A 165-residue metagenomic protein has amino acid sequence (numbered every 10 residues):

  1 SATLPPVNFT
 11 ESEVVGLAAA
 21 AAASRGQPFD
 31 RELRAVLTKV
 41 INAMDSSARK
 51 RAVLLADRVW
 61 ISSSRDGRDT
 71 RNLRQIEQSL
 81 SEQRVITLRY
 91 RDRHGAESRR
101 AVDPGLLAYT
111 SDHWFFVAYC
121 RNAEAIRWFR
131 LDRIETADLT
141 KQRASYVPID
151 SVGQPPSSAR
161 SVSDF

Functional and structural regions predicted by a protein language model:
S1-S12, D164: Short, basic/aromatic recognition patches that contact phosphate-bearing ligands
P6, R99-P104, W128-L131: Well-ordered beta-strand positions in beta-sheet-rich domains
N8-Q78, E82: Bulky hydrophobic/aromatic content
V14, D112, L131: ATP/adenylate-binding site constellation spanning eukaryotic-like Ser/Thr protein kinases, ABC-transporter
R49, R84-V85, L139-Q142: Generic structural signal for secondary-structure transition and capping sites
S63-S111, C120: Hydrophobic protein-protein interaction segments
T70, F116-F165: Surface-exposed, charged, gly/pro-rich loop-and-adjacent secondary-structure segments at domain edges
